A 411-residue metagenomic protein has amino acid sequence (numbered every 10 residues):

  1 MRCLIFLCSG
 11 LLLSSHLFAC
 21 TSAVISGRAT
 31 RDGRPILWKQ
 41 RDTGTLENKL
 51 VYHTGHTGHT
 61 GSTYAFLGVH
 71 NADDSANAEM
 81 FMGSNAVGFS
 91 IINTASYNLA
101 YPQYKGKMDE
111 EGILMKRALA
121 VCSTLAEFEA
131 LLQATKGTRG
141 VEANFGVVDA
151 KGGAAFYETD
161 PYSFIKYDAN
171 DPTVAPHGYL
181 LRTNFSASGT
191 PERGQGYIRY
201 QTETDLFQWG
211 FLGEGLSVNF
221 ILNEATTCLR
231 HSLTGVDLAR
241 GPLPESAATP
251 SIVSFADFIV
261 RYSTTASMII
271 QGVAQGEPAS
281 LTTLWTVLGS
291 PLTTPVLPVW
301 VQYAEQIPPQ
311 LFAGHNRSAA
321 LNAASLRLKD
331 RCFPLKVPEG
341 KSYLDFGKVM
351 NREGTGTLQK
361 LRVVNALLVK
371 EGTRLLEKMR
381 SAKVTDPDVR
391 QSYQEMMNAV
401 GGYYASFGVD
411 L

Functional and structural regions predicted by a protein language model:
M1-L4: Positively charged n-region of N-terminal signal peptides that target proteins for export
F6-L7, L17-F18: Cleavable N-terminal signal peptides
T21-N77, M82-G83, F89, N93-A120 (+1 more regions): C-terminal, well-structured catalytic/ligand-binding subdomain of enzymes
M82-S84, G137-T138: Short, charge-rich binding segments
E110-A143: Intrinsically disordered, low-complexity linker/loop segments enriched in Gly/Pro and charged/polar residues
